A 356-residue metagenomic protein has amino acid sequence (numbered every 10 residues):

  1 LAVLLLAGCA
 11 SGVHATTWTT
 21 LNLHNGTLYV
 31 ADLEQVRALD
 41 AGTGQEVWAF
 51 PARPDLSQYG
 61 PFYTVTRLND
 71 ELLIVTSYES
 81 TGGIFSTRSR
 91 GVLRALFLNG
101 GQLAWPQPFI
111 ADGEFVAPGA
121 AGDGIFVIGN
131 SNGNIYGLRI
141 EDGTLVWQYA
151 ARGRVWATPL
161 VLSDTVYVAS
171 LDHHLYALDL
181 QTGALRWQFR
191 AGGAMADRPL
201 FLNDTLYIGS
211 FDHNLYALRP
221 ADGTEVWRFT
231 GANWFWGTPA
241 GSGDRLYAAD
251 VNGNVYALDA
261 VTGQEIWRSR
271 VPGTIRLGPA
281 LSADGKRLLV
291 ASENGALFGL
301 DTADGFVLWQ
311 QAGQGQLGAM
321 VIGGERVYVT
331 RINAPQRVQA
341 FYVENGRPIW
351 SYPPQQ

Functional and structural regions predicted by a protein language model:
L1-G8: Bacterial N-terminal signal peptides
C9-V13, Q45-D55, Q102-P108, T144-Y149 (+5 more regions): A short beta-strand motif characteristic of beta-propeller blades
G12-Q35, G60-L93, Q107-Y136, Y149-Y176 (+5 more regions): Repeat-blade elements of multi-bladed beta-propeller folds
V36-T64: N-terminal, post-signal-peptide region of Sec/Tat-exported proteins
D40-T43, F97-G100, R139-G143, D179-G183 (+4 more regions): Short loop/turn segments that connect beta-strands within beta-propeller blades
